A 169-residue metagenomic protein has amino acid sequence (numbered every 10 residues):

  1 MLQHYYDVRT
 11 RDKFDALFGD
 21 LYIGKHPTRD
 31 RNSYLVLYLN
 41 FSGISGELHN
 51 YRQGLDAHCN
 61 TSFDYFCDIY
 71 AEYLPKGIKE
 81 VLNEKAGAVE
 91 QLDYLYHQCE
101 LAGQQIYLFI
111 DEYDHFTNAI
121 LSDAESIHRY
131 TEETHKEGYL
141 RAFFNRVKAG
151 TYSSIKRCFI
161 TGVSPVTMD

Functional and structural regions predicted by a protein language model:
M1-D169: Phosphate-binding site recognition
